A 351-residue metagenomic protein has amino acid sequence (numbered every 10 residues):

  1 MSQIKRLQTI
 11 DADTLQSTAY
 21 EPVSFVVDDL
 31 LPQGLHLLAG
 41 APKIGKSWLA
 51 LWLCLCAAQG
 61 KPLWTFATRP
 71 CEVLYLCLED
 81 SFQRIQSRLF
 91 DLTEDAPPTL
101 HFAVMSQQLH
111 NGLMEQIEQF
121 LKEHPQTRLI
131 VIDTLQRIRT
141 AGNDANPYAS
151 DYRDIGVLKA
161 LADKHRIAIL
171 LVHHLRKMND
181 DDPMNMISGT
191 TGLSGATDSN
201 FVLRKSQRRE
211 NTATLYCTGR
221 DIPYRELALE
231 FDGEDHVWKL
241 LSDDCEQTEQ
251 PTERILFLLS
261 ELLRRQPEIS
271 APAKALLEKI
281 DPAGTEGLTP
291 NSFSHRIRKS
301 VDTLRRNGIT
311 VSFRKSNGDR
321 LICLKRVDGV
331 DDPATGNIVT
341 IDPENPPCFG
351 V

Functional and structural regions predicted by a protein language model:
Q3-L7, D13-L15, Y20-P22, V26-V27 (+6 more regions): Conserved inter-motif catalytic segment of the P-loop NTP-binding fold
P22, L37-A39, K43, S47-W48 (+5 more regions): Phosphate-binding/switch region of NTP-binding enzymes
P32-H36, C71: Pre-Walker A (Motif I) flank of P-loop NTPase domains
L49, L53: Hydrophobic positions on the alpha1 helix immediately C-terminal to the Walker A/P-loop
A58: Gly/Ala-rich phosphate-binding loop of Rossmann-like dinucleotide-binding domains, activating on the conserved
S81, I85, L109, L113 (+9 more regions): Helical mechanochemical/support elements of P-loop NTPase systems and associated helical scaffolds
D91-T99, T190-S194, L304: Short, conserved catalytic or adaptor-binding loops enriched in Gly and charged residues
L229-V351: DNA transaction DNA-binding modules
